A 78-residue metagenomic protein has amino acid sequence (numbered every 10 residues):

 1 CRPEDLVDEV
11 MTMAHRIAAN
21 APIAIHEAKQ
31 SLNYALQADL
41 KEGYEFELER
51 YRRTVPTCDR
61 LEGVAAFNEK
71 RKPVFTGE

Functional and structural regions predicted by a protein language model:
C1-E45, F75-E78: C-terminal long alpha-helix characteristic of the crotonase
M11, R52, V64-A65: Non-transmembrane alpha-helical segments in soluble domains of secreted/periplasmic/extracellular proteins
A21-P22, D59, R71-K72: Residue-level recognition of short, well-ordered coil/turn positions that link secondary-structure elements
E27, E47-R50, G63: Hydrophobic alpha-helical segments typical of transmembrane helices and their membrane-interface/capping positions
S31-A35, R50-V55: Helix-loop "lid/cap" segments that line or gate small-molecule binding pockets
P56-R60, A66: Interdomain hinge/lid region at the active-site interface of Rossmann-like NAD(P)-dependent oxidoreductases
A65-E78: Terminal low-complexity tails and localization/encapsulation signals of metabolic enzymes
